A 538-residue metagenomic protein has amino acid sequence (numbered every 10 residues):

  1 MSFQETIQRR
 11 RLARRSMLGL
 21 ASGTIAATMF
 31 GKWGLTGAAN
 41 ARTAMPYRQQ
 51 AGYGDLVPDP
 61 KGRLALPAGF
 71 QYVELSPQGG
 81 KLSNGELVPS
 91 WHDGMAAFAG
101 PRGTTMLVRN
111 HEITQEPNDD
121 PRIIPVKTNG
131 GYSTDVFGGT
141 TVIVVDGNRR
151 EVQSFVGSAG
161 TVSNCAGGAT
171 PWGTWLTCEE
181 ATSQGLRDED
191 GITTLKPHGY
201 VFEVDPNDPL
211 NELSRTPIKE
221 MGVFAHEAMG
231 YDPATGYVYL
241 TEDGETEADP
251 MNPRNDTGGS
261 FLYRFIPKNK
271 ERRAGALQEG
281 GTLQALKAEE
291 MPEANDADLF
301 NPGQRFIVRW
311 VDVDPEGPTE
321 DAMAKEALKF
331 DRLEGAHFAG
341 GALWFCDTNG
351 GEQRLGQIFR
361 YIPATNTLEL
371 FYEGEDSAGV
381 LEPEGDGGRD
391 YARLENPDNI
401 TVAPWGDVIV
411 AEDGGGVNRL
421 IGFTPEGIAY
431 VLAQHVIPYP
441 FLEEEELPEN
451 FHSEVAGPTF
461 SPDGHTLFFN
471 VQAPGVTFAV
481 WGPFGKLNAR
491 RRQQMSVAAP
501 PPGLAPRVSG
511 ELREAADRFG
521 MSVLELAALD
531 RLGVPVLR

Functional and structural regions predicted by a protein language model:
M1-L12: N-terminal secretory signal peptides
L12-W33: N-terminal export leaders
G31-A68, Y72, M495-R507, L512 (+1 more regions): C-terminal segment of N-terminal export signals and the immediately downstream linker at the start of the mature
E86-A97, T161-W172, V223-G236, A327-G341 (+2 more regions): Beta-rich, blade/repeat-based domains predominating in secreted/periplasmic proteins but also intracellular
F137-D146, L195-N207, S260-K268, I358-I362 (+1 more regions): Beta-propeller blade signature
D347-T348, R389-I428: Loop/turn-rich, solvent-exposed surfaces of beta-rich toroidal or solenoidal domains
E375-P383, G387-G388, D398, I428-T459: Conserved blade-ending motifs and adjacent loop-strand segments that build the rim/top face of beta-propeller domains
G457-Q494: Blade-level signature of beta-propeller repeat domains, shared across WD40, Kelch, NHL, RCC1 and BNR/Asp-box propellers
